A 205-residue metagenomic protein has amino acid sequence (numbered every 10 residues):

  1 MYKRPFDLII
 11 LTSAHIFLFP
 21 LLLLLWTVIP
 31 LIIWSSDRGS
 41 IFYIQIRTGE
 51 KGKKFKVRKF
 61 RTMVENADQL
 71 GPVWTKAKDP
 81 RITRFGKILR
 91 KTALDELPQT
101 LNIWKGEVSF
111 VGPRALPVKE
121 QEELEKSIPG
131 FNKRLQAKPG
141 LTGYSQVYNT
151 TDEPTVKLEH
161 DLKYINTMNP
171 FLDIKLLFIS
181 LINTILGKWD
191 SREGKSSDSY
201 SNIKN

Functional and structural regions predicted by a protein language model:
M1-E65, L176-N205: A hydrophobic, helix-centered structural microdomain
Y2, F6-I9, V57, K78-I82 (+4 more regions): Alpha-helical membrane-protein architecture signal
I32-I33, V73, F131-L135, L162: Short, P/G- and charge-enriched loop/turn segments at secondary-structure junctions
Y43-I44, V111-P113, K119, V156-K157 (+1 more regions): Short, hydrophobic secondary-structure boundary micro-motifs
Y43-R81, L141-E159: Short, glycine-rich, amphipathic interfacial segments at transmembrane boundaries or analogous
T75-K138, L177-S180, T184: A short, structured surface patch at a secondary-structure boundary
K133-N205: C-terminal terminal-structure detector
